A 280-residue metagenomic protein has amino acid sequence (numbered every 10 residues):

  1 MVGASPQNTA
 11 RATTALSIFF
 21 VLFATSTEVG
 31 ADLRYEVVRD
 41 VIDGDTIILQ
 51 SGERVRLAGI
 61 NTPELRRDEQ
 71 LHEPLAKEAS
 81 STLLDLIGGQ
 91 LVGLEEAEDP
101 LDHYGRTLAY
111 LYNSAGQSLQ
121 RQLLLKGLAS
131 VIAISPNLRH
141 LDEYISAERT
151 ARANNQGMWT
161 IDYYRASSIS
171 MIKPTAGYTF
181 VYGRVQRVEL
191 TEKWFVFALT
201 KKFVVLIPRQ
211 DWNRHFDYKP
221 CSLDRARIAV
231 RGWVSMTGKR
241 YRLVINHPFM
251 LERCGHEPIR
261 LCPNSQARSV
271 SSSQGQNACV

Functional and structural regions predicted by a protein language model:
M1-T9: N-terminal secretory signal peptides that target proteins for export/translocation
V2-G3, T25-V280: Small beta-barrel nucleic-acid-binding modules, primarily SNase/OB-fold domains and secondarily Tudor-like barrels
N8-A15, R152: Short amphipathic alpha-helical "recognition" segments used for binding
T13-A24: Bacterial N-terminal signal peptides
